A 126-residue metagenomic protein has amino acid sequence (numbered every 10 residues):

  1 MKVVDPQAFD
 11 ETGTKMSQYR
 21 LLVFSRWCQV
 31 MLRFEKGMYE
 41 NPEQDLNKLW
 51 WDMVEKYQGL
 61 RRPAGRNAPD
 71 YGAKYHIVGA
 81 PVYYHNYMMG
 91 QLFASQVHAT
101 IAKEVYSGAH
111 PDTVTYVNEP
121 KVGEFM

Functional and structural regions predicted by a protein language model:
V3-T12, R20-M126: C-terminal, non-catalytic "cap/extension" segments appended to globular domains
M16: Active-site region of the double-stranded beta-helix
